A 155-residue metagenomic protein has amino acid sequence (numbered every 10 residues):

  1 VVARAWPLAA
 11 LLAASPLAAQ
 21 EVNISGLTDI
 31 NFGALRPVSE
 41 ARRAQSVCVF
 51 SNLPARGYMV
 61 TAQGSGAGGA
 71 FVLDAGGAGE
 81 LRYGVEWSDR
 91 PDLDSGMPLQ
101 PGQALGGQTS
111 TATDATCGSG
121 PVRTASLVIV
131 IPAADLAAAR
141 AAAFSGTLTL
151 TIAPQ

Functional and structural regions predicted by a protein language model:
V1-P7: Bacterial N-terminal signal peptides that target proteins for export
A14-P16: N-terminal signal peptide c-region/cleavage motif recognized by signal peptidases
A19-S88, A112-Q155: N-terminal small/polar-rich segments of proteins
D92-G120: Extended, solvent-exposed segments with strong compositional bias
